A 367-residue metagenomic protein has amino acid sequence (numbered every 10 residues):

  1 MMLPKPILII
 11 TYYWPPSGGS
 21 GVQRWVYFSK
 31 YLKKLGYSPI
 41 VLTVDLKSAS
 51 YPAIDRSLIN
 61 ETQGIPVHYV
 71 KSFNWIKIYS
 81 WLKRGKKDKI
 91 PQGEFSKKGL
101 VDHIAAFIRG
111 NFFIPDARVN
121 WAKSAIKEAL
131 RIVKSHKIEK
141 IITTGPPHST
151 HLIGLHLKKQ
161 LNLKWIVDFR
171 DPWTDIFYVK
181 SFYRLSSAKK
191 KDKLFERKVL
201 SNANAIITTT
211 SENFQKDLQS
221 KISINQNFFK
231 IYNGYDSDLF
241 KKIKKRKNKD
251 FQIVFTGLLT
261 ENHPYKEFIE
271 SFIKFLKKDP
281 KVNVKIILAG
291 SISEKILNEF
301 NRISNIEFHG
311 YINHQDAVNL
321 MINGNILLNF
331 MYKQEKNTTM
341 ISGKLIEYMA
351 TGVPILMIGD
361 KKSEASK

Functional and structural regions predicted by a protein language model:
M1-I76, A205, S211, Q215 (+1 more regions): N-terminal subdomain of nucleotide-sugar transferases
V44-K123: A conserved catalytic-core segment of Leloir-type glycosyltransferases
K127-L130, S149-L152, H156-Q160, W173-T174 (+1 more regions): Membrane-proximal helix-turn-helix segments that form the acceptor-binding/catalytic region of lipid-linked
K198-S201, N313-G324, M349-A350: Short acidic alpha-helix that forms the nucleotide-activated donor recognition element in Leloir-type transferases
N204, M321-T339, V353-L356: Acidic donor-binding loop of glycosyltransferase active sites
I207, R246-H263, I269-I273: Conserved donor-binding/catalytic core segment of Leloir-type glycosyltransferases
E212-N213, I231-G234: Carbohydrate-associated surface elements
D279, N283-G290, E294-N319: Nucleotide-activated donor-binding/catalytic signature segment of Leloir-type glycosyltransferases, i.e., the conserved
